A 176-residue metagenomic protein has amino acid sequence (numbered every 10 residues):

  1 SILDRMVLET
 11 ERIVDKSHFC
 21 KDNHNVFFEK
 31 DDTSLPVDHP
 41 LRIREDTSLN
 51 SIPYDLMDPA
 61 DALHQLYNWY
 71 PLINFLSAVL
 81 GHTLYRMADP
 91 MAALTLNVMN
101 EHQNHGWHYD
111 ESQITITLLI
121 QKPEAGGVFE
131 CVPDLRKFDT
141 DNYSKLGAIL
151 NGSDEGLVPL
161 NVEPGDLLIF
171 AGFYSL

Functional and structural regions predicted by a protein language model:
S1, S17, S34, S48-S51 (+6 more regions): Generic serine detector
I2, M57, Y67, V79 (+3 more regions): Bulky hydrophobic/aromatic packing residues
I2-P71, L84: Non-heme Fe(II)-dependent double-stranded beta-helix
P40-S48, P53-M57, S77, N97 (+3 more regions): Generic alpha-helix detector with strongest preference for long hydrophobic helices that associate with membranes
I73-M91, T95-L167: Catalytic core of non-heme Fe(II) oxygenases with the double-stranded beta-helix
N104, F173-L176: Histidine-centered metal-chelating micro-motifs
